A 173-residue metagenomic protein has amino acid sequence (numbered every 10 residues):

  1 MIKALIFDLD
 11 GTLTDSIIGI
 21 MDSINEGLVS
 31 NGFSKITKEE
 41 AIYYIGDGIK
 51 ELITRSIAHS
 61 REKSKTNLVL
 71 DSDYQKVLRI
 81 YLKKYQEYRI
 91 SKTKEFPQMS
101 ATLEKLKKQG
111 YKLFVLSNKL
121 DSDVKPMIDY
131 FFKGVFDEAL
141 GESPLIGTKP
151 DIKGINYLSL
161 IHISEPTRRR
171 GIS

Functional and structural regions predicted by a protein language model:
M1-Y43, T54: Active-site neighborhood of HAD-like aspartate-dependent phosphohydrolases
F7-L9, Y81, I155, H162: Conserved hydrophobic/aromatic "anchor" residues that stabilize well-ordered secondary structure elements
G19, G48-E51, S122-D123: Short alpha-helical
V29-K35, R61-L70, K108-Q109, F132-V135: Short helix-capping segments at alpha-helix termini
G46-Y85, K105: A metal-dependent, Asp-based hydrolase signature
K83-V115, D121-P126, I152, N156: Short, acidic loop-to-helix structural element flanking the phosphoryl-transfer center in phosphate-processing enzymes
S91-K94, L120-S164: Substrate-recognition "cap/lid" segment bordering the active-site pocket of phosphatases
I161-S173: Single conserved hydrophobic/aromatic residue that forms the stacking wall/gate of nucleotide- or nucleobase-binding
